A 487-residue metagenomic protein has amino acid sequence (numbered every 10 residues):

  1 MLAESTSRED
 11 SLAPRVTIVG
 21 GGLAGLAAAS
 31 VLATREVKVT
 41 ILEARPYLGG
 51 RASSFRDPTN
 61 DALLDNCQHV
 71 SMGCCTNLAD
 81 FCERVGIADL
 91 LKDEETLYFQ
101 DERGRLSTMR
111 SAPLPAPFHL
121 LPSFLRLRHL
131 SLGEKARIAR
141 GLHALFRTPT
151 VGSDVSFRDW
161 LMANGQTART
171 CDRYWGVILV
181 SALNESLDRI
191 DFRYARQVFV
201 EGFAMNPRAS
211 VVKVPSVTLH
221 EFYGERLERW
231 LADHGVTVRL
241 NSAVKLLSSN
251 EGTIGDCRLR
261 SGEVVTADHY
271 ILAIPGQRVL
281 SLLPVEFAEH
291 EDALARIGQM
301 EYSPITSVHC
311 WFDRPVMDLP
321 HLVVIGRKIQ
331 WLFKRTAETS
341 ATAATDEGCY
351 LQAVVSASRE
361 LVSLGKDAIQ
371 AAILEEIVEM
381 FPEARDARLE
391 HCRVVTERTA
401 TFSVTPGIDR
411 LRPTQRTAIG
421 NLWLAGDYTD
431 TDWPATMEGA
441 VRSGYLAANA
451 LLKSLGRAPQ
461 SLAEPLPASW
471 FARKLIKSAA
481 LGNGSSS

Functional and structural regions predicted by a protein language model:
L2, S242-A384, A480-S487: Mid-domain catalytic core of redox enzymes that form a hydrophobic substrate pocket/lid adjacent to a catalytic redox
P14-I41: N-terminal Rossmann-like FAD-binding beta1-loop-alpha1 element of flavoenzymes
A33-P58: Glycine-rich FAD pyrophosphate-binding loop
L78-A79, E83-R84, A88-V200, P207-A209: Mobile amphipathic helical/loop "lid" adjacent to a hydrophobic cofactor/ligand pocket
A182-L183, A372-T417, S469-W470: Flavin (FAD/FMN) cofactor-binding core of flavoprotein oxidoreductases
Q197-S261, V265-H269: Helical element adjacent to the flavin cofactor pocket in flavoenzyme catalytic cores
E338-T345, E397-L424, Y428-T431: FAD-binding beta-loop-beta segment adjacent to the flavin cofactor pocket
L452-S487: Active-site-proximal substrate-binding core of FAD-dependent oxidoreductases
